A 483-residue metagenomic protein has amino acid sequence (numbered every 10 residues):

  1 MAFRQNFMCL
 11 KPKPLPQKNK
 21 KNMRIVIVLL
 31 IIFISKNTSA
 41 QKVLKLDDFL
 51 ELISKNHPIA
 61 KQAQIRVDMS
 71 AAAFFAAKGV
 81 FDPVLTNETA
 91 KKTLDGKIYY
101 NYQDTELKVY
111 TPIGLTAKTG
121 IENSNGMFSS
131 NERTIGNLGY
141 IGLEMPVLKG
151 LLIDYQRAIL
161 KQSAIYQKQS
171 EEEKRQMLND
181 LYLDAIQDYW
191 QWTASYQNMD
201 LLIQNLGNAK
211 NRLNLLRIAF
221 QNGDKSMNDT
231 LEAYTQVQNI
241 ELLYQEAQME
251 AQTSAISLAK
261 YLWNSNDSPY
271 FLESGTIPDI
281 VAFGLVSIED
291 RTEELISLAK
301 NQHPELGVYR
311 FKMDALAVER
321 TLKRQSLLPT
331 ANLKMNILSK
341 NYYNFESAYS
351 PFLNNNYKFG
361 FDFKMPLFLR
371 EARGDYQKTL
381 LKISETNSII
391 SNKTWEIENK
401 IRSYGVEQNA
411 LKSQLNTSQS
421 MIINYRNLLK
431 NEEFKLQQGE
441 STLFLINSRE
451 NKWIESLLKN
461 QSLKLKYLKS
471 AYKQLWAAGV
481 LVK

Functional and structural regions predicted by a protein language model:
M1-F3, P14-H57, K61-Q64, D68 (+5 more regions): Terminal intrinsically disordered/low-complexity segments used for targeting and assembly
A40-I98, L148, L152-A158, Q162-A164 (+7 more regions): Bacterial Sec-pathway N-terminal export signals of envelope proteins
L50, Q62-A77, M177, L181-L202 (+6 more regions): Amphipathic alpha-helical coiled-coil segments
K61-I65, K78, G114-G136, V147-E173 (+7 more regions): Sec/SRP-type N-terminal targeting helices
A76, F81, N87-E88, K108-T111 (+8 more regions): Membrane-embedded alpha-helical bundles of multi-pass transporters/translocases, especially carrier/permease families
T86-M145, I277-I288, R320-T321, Q325 (+1 more regions): Small/polar, glycine/serine/threonine/aspartate-rich low-complexity segments that form flexible
I165, E171-L295, E407, K452-W453 (+3 more regions): Periplasmic alpha-helical coiled-coil/stalk elements that build and connect Gram-negative outer-membrane
